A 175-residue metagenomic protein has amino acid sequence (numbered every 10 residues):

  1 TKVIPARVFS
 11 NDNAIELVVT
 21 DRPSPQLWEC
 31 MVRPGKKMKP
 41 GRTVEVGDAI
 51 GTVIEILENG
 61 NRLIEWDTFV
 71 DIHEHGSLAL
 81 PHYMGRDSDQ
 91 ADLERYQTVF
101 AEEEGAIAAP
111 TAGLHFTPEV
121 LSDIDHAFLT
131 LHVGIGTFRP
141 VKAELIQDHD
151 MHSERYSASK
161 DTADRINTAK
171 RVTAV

Functional and structural regions predicted by a protein language model:
T1-V175: Surface-exposed, charge/polar-rich loops and edge strands
